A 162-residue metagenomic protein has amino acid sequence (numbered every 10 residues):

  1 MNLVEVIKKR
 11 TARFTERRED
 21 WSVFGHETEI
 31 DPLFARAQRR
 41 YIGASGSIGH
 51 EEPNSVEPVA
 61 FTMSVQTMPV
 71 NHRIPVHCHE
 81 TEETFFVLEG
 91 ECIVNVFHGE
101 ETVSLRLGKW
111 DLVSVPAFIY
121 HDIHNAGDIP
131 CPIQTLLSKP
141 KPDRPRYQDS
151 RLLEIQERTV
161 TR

Functional and structural regions predicted by a protein language model:
M1-V59, R151-R162: A short, N-terminal "cap"/entry segment at the start of jelly-roll beta-barrel domains of the cupin/DSBH fold
N2-K9, Y120-R162: Double-stranded beta-helix
A44-E51, T62-H79: Conserved short histidine dyad/triad with adjacent acidic residue
V65-Q66, V76-C78, E82-V87, L105 (+1 more regions): His/acidic/aromatic-lined binding-pocket segments of jelly-roll/cupin-type domains and related regulatory beta-sandwich
V70, T81-I93, H98: Glycine- and acidic-residue-biased ligand/ion/polar-headgroup-sensing regions
H72-P75, I93, L112-V113, A117-D122: Histidine-centered metal-chelating micro-motifs
C78, V96-H98, N125, T135: Residue-level recognition of conserved beta-strand positions in structured domain cores
H98-A117: Short acidic-glycine-tyrosine-enriched beta hairpin
